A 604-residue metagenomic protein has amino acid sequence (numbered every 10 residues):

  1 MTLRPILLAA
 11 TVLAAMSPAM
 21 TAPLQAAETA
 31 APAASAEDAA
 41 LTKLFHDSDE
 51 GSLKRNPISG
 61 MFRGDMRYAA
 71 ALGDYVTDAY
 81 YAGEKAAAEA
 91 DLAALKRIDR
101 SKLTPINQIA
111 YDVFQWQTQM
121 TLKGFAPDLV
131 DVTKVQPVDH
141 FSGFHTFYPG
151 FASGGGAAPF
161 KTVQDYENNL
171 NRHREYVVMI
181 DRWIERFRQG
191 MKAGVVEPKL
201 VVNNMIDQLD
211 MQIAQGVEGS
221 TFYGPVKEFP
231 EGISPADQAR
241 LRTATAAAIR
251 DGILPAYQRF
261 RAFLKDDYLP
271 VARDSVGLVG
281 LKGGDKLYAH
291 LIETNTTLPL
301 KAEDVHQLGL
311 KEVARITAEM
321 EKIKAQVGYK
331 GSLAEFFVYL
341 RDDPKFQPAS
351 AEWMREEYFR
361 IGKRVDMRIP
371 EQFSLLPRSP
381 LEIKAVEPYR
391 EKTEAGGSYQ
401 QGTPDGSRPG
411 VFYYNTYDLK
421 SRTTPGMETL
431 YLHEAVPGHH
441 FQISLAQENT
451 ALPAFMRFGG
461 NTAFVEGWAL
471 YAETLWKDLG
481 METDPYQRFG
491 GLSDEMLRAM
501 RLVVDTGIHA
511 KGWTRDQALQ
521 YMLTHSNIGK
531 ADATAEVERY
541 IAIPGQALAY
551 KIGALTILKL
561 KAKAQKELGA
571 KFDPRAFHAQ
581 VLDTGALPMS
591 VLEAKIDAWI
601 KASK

Functional and structural regions predicted by a protein language model:
M1-L24: Gram-negative bacterial Sec-dependent N-terminal signal peptides
A26-K604: N-terminal maturation segment of proteins
